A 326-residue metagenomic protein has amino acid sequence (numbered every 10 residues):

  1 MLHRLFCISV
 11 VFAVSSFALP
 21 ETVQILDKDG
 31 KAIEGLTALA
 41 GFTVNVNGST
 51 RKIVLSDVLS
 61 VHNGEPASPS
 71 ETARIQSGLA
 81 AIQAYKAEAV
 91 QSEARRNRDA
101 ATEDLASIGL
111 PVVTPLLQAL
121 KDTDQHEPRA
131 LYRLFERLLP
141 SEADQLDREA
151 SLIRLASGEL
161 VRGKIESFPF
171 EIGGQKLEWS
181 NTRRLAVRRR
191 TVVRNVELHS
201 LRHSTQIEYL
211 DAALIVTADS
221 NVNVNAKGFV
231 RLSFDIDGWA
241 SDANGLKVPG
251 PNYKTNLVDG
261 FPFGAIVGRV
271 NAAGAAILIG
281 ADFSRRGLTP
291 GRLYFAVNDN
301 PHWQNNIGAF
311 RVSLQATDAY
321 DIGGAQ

Functional and structural regions predicted by a protein language model:
M1-L5: Positively charged n-region of N-terminal signal peptides that target proteins for export
F6-S15: Bacterial N-terminal signal peptides
F17-H203: Compositionally biased alpha-helical segments
W179-Q326: Gly-Asp-aromatic-enriched flexible segments
